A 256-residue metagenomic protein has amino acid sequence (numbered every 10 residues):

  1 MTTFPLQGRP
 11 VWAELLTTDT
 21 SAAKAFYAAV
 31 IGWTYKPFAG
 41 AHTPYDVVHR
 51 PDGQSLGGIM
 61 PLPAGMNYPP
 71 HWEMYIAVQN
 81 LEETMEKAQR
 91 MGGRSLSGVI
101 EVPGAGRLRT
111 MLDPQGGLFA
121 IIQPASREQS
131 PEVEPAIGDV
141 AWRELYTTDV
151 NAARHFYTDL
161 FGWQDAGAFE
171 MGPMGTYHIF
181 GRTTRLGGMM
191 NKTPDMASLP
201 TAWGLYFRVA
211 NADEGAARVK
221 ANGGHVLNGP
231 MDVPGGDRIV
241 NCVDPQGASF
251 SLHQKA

Functional and structural regions predicted by a protein language model:
M1-S21, H71-M74, I122-H155, Q164-A166 (+2 more regions): N-terminal beta-strand motif that seeds the catalytic metal site of vicinal oxygen chelate
T2-G8, D19-K24, P63-H71, A77 (+6 more regions): Short, low-complexity cationic-aromatic patches
T2-Q54, R90, G98-G106, L145-R185 (+1 more regions): Core segments of cupin and vicinal oxygen chelate
V11, G57, L96-S97, A141 (+2 more regions): A short, local hydrophobic-aromatic micro-motif
D19-S21, R50-S55, M74-Q115, D149-N151 (+1 more regions): Vicinal oxygen chelate
G32-P69, P114, L118-A125, A166-P200 (+2 more regions): Conserved short beta-strand elements that form part of the metal-binding/catalytic scaffold of enzyme active sites
G104-R107, L118-F119, E128-S130: Short, well-ordered, mixed-charge alpha-helical segments that flank or form enzyme active sites
N151, Y157-Q254: Structured core of small recognition/catalytic domains
